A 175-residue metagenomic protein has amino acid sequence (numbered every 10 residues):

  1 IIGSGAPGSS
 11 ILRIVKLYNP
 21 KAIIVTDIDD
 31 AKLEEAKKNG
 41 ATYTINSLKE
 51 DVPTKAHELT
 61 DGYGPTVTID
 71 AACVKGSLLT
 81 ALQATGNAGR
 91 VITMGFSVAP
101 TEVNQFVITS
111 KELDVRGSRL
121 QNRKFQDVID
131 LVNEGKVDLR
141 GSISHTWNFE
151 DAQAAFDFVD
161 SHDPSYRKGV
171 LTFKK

Functional and structural regions predicted by a protein language model:
I1-E50, T54: Mid-domain Rossmann-like dinucleotide-binding core that forms the NAD(H)/NADP(H) cofactor-binding site
D27, G95, R119: Conserved acidic E/D residue at the C-terminus of a beta-strand in Rossmann-like folds
D30-A31, K49-E50, K75, V98 (+1 more regions): Helix N-cap at the beta1-alpha1 junction of Rossmann-like dinucleotide-binding domains, i.e., the first residues
Y63-I69: Short SAM/SAH-binding signature in class I
I69-L79: Beta-loop-alpha module in the N-terminal Rossmann-like domain of NAD(P)-dependent dehydrogenases, especially those
L79-L82, N122, Q126-K175: C-terminal hydrophobic helical "lid"/dimerization subdomain of Rossmann-like NAD(P)H-dependent oxidoreductases
T85-N87: Helix-to-beta-strand junctions that scaffold the AdoMet/dcAdoMet cofactor pocket in Class I SAM-dependent enzymes
R90-I92, E102-S142: Rossmann-fold dehydrogenase core element
